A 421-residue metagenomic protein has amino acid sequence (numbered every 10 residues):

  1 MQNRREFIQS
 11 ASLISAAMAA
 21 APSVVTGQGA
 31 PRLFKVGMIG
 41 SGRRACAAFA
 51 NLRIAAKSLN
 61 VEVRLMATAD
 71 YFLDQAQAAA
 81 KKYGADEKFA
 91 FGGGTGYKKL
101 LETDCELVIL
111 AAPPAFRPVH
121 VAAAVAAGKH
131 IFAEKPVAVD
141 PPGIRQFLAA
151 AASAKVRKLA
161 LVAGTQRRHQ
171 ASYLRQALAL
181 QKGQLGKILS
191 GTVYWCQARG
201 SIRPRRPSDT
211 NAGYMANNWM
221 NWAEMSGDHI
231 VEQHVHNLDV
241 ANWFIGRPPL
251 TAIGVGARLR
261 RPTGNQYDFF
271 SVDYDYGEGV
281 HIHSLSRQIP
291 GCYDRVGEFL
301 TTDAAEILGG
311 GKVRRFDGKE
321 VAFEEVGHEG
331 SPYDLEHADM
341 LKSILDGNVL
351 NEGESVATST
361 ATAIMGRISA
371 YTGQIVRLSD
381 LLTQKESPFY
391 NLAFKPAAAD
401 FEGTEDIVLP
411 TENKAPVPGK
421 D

Functional and structural regions predicted by a protein language model:
M1-S15: N-terminal secretory signal peptides and thylakoid transit peptides that target proteins across membranes
A11-G84, A241, P416-G419: N-terminal Rossmann-like dinucleotide-binding module
R44-A48, K155-A163, R167-G264, Y274 (+4 more regions): Predominantly a Rossmann-like dinucleotide-binding segment in NAD(P)-dependent oxidoreductases
V61-M66, V321-V326, S343-T358: Glycine- and charged-residue-rich phosphate/anionic-cofactor binding loop of Rossmann-like
Y83, K88-L110: A structured beta-alpha segment of the ubiquitous adenosine-cofactor-binding alpha/beta core
L107, P118-H169, G183: Beta-strand-loop-alpha-helix segment that lines the small-molecule cofactor/substrate pocket of alpha/beta enzymes
P262, D275-L335, D380, K385-E386: NAD(P)-dinucleotide binding in Rossmann-like oxidoreductases
